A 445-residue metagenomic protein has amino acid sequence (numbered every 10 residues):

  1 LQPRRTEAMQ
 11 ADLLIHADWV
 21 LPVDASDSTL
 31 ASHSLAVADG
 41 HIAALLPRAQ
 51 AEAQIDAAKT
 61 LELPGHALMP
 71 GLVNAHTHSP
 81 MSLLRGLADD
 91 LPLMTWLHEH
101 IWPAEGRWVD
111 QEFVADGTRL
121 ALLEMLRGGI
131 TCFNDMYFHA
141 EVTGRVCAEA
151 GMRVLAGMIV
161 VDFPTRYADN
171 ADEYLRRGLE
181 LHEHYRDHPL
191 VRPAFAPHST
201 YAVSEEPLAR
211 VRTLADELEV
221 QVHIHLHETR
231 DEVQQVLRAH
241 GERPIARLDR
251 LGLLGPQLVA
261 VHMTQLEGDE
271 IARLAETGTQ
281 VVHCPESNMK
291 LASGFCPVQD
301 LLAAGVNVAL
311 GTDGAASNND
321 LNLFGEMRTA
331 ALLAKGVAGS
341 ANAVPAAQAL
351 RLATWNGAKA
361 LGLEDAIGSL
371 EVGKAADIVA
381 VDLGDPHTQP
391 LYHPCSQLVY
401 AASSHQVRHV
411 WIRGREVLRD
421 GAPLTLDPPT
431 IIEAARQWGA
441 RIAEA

Functional and structural regions predicted by a protein language model:
L1-H33, V37-A43, R48, Q54 (+1 more regions): Active-site microenvironment of metallo-dependent hydrolases
A11-A17, A53-W96, R119, L123-R127: Replace "His-x-His-based motif
L72-P80, H223-H225, H262, D313: Histidine-centered divalent metal-coordination motifs
L83-D116, R153-D172, R230-Q257, T277-Q280 (+1 more regions): Active-site gating loops and adjacent loop-to-helix segments of metal-dependent hydrolytic enzymes
R85-G151, Y174-D187, R436-E444: Alpha-helical scaffold segments that flank or form the walls of functional sites
N134-Y137, A194-R210, M289-L291, A360-G362: Active-site glycine- and acidic-residue-rich loops that bind and position anionic ligands or nucleotide-like cofactors
V142-T264: Metal-coordinating catalytic core of metallo-dependent amide/deamination hydrolases
R250-Q257, Q299-D385, A401-A402: His/Asp/Glu-enriched, well-ordered alpha-helical/loop segment that forms or immediately abuts the divalent-metal
